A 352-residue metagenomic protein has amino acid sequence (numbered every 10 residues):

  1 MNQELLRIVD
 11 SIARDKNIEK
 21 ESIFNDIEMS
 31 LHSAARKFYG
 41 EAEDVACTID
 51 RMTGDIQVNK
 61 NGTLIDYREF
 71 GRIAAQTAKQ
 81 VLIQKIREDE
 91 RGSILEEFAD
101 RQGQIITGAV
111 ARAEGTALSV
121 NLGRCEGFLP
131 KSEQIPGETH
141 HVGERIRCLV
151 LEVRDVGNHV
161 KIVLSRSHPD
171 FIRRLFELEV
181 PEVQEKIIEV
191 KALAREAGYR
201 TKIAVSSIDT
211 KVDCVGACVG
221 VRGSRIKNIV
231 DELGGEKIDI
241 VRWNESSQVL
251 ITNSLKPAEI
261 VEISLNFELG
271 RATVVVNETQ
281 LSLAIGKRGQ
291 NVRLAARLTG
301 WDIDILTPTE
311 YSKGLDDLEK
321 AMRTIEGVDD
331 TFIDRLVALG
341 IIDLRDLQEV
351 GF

Functional and structural regions predicted by a protein language model:
M1-F352: RNA-contacting regions in translation and RNA-metabolism proteins, encompassing KH/S1 modules where present
